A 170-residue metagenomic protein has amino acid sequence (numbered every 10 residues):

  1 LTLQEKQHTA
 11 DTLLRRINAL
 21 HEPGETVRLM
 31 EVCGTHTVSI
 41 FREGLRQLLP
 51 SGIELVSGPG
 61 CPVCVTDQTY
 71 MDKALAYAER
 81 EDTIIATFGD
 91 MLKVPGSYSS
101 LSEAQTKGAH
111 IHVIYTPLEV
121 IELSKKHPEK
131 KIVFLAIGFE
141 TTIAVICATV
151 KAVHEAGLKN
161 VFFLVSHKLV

Functional and structural regions predicted by a protein language model:
L1-E129, I143, V153-E155, L164: Metallocofactor- and cofactor-centric catalytic cores in central/energy metabolism, strongly enriched
L135, F139-V170: Phosphate/pyrophosphate-binding betaalpha-module
